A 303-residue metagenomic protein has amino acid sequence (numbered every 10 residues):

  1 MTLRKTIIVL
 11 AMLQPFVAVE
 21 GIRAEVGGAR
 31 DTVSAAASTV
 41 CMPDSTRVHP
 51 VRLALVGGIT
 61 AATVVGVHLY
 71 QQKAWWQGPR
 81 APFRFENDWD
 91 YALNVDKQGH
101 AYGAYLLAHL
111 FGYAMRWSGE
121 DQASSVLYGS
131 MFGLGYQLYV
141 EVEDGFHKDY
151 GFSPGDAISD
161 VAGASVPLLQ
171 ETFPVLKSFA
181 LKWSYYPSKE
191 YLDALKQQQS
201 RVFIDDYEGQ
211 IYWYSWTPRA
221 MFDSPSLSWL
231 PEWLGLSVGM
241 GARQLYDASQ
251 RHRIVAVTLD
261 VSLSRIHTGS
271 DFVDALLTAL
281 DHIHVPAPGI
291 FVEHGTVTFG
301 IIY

Functional and structural regions predicted by a protein language model:
L13-K97, A101-E120, K177, S224-W229 (+2 more regions): N-terminal targeting leaders of membrane proteins
T60-V64, S125-G145, A164: Small-polar-interrupted transmembrane alpha-helices in polytopic inner-membrane proteins
F132, Y136, F179-L181, E232-V238 (+1 more regions): Transmembrane beta-strands of outer-membrane beta-barrel proteins
Y139-V161: Interfacial helix-loop-helix junctions of multi-pass membrane proteins
D160, D206-Y212, R251-V255: Residues that define the transmembrane beta-barrel architecture of outer-membrane proteins
S165-L169, Y212-P218, V257-L263, V297-I301: Residues on the lipid-exposed face of transmembrane beta-strands in outer-membrane beta-barrel proteins
Q170-A220: Primarily interfacial, aromatic-capped hydrophobic alpha-helices that serve as membrane anchors
Y185-K189, M240-Q244, L263-R265: Transmembrane beta-strands of outer-membrane beta-barrel pores
